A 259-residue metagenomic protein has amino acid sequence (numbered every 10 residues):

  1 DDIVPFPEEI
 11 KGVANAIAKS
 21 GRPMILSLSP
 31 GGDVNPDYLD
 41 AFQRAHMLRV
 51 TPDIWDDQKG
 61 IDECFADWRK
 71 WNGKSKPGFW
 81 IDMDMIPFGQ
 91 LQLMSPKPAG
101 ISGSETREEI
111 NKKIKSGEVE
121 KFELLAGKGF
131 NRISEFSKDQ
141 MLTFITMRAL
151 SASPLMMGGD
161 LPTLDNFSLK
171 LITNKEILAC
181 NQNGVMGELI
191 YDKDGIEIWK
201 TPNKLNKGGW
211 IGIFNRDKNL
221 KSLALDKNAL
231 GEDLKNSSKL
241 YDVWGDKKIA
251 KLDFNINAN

Functional and structural regions predicted by a protein language model:
D1-P5: The substrate-binding groove and active-site-proximal loops of carbohydrate-active enzymes, especially glycoside
F6, A41, Q140-T143, D233 (+1 more regions): Active-site-proximal structural scaffolding
E8-N15, K19: Alpha-helical scaffolding segments of alpha/beta enzyme cores, especially the outer helices of TIM-barrel or partial
R22-G159: Glycan-recognition surfaces
L142, R148-S151, M156-G158, D192-L234: Carbohydrate-binding surface patches
T143-Y191: Catalytic cores of secreted or luminal carbohydrate-active enzymes
N228-D246: Solvent-exposed beta-hairpin/edge-strand motifs
A250-N259: C-terminal beta-strand-rich structural cap/linker in extracellular carbohydrate-active enzymes
